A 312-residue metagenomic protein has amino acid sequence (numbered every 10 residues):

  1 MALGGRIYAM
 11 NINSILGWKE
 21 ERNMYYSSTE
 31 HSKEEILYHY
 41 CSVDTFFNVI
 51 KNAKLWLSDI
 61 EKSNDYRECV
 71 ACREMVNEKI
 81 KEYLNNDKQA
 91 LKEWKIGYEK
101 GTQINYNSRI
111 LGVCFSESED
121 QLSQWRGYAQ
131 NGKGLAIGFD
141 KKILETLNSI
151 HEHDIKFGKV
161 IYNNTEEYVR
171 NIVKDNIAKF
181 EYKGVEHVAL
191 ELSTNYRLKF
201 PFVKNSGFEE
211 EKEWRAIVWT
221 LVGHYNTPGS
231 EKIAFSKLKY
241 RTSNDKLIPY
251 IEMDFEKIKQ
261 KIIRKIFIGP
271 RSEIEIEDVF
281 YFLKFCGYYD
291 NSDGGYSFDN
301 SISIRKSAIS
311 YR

Functional and structural regions predicted by a protein language model:
A2-R312: Partner-binding and oligomerization surfaces adjacent to conserved cores of proteins that assemble macromolecular
